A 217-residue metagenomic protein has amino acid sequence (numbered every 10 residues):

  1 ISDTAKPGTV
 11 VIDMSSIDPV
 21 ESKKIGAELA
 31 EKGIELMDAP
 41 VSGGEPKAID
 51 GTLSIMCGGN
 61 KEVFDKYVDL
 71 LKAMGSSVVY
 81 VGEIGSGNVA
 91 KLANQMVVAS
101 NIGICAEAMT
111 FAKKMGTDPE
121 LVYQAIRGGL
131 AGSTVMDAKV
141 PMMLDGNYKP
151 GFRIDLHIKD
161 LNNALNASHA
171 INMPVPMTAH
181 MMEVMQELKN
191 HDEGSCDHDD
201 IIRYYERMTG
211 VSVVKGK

Functional and structural regions predicted by a protein language model:
I1-A5, E28-L29, F111: A short helix-coil junction within the Rossmann-fold of NAD(P)-dependent oxidoreductases
A5, S15, N101: Short alpha-helix in the Rossmann-fold core of NAD(P)-dependent oxidoreductases
A5-T9, K32-I34: A short helix->loop->beta-strand "cap" motif at the edges of active sites that frequently abuts
I12: Catalytic-core elements of nucleic-acid end-processing and repair enzymes
S16-M96: Rossmann-fold dinucleotide-binding core
S86-M208: Helical "substrate-binding/catalytic lid" subdomain of Rossmann-like NAD(P)-dependent dehydrogenases/reductases
T209-K217: Hydrophobic alpha-helical segments
